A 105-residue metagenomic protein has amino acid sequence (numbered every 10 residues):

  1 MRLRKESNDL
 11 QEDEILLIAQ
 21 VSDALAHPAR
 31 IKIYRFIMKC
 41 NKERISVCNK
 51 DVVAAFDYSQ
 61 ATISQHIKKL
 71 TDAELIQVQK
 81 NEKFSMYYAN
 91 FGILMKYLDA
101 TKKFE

Functional and structural regions predicted by a protein language model:
M1-L25, A73-L75, M95-Y97, T101: N-terminal leader segment of winged-helix/HTH proteins
L17-Q20, A24-S59, S85-G92: N-terminal helix-turn-helix DNA-binding core of bacterial DNA-binding proteins
M38-N41, T71, K102: Residue-level detector of secondary-structure transition/capping positions
V47-K50, A73, E105: Functionally engaged cysteine thiol sites
I67-K68: Short, hydrophobic-biased segments on the C-terminal half of alpha helices that form "recognition helices"
T71-N81, Y88: Beta-hairpin "wing" of winged helix-turn-helix
M86-E105: Short, Lys/Arg-rich amphipathic alpha-helical interaction segments that bind nucleic acids or acidic protein surfaces
